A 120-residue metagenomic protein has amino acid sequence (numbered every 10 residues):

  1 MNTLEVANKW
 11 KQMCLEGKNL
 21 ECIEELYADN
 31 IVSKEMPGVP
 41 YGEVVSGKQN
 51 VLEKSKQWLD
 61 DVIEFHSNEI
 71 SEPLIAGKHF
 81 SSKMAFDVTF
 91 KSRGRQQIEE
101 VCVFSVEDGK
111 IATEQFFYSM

Functional and structural regions predicted by a protein language model:
M1-N30: Short acidic-aromatic low-complexity motifs
V6-E16, V39-G42, Q57-D61, T113-E114: Short, mixed-charge, low-aromatic patches
A7, E16, K48-L52, Q97: A structural signal for well-ordered alpha-helical scaffolds and beta->alpha junctions
A7, V32, P37, K83-M84 (+1 more regions): Generic hydrophobic-segment detector
L20, E24-E72: A solvent-exposed, acidic/Ser-Thr-rich amphipathic alpha-helical stretch
L52-M120: A beta-strand edge to alpha-helix "cap/lid" segment located at domain peripheries
